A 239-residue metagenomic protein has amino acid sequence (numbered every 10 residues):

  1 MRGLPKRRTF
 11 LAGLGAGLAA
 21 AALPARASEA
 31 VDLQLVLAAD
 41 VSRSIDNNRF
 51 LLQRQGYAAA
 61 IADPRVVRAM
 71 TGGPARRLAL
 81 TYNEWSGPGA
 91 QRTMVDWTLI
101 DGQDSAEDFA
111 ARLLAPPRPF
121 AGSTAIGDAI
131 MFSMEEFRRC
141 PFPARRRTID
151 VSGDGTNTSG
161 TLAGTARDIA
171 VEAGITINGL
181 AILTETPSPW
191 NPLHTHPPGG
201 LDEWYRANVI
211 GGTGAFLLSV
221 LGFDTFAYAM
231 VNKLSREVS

Functional and structural regions predicted by a protein language model:
M1-L18: N-terminal secretory signal peptides and thylakoid transit peptides that target proteins across membranes
E29-M94, A129, S133, T148-S152: Von Willebrand factor
A38-N48, L114-S123, G155-N157, H194-T195 (+1 more regions): Second-shell loop/turn segments in exported
A75-R112, P192-P198, D202-R206: Short beta-strand-loop
R92, E107-R147, A181-W190, P197 (+1 more regions): Von Willebrand factor
S123-A173, S235, S239: Exposed acidic/Ser/Thr-rich ligand/metal-binding surfaces
T156-W204: VWA/integrin I-like adhesion module and closely mimicked acidic/polar interface patches used
L217-S239: C-terminal "exit" segments of structured domains
